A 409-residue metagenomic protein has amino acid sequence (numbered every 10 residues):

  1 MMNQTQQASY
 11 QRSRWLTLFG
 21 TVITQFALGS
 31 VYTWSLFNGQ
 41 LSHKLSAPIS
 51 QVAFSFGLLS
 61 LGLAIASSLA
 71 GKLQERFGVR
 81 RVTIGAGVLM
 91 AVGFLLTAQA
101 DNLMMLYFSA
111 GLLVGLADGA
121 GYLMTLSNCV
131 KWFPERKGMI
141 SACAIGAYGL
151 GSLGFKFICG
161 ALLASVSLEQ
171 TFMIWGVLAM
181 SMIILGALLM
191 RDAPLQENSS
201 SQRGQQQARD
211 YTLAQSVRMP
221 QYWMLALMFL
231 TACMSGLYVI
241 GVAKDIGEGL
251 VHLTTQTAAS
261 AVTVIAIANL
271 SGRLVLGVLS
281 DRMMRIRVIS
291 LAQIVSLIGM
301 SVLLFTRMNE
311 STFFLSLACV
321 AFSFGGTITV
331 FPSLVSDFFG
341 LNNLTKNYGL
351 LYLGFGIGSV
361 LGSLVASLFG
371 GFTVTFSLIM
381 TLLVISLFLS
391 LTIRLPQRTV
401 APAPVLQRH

Functional and structural regions predicted by a protein language model:
W34-N38, A214-L274: Extracytoplasmic gate region of multi-pass secondary transporters
L41, G119-F133, I140-S141, G326-F339: Intracellular juxtamembrane helix-capping segments at the cytosolic ends of symmetry-related transmembrane helices
I65-L103, S280-I286: Conserved MFS/SLC helix-loop-helix module at the cytosolic interface between two early adjacent transmembrane helices
M105-G119, T312-G325: Hydrophobic core of transmembrane alpha-helices in multi-pass small-molecule transporters, especially MFS/SLC-type
Y148-P194: Helix-loop-helix hairpin linking two adjacent transmembrane segments in secondary transporters
S152, F338-G371: A late C-terminal transmembrane helix in Major Facilitator Superfamily
R191-Y211, V400-L406: Flexible cytoplasmic inter-helical loops of multi-pass small-molecule transporters
T257-A259, T263-L276, S280-L334: C-terminal transmembrane helical hairpin of 12-TM major facilitator-type secondary transporters
